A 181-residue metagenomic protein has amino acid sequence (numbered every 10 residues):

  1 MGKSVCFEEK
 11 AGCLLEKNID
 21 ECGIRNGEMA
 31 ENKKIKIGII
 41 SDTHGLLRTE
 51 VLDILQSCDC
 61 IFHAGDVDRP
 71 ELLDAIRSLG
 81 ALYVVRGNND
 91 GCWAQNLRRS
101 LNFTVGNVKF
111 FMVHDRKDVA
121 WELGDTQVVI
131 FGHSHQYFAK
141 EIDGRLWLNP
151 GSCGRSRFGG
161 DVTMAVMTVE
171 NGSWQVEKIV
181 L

Functional and structural regions predicted by a protein language model:
M1-G2, A11-L14, I19-M29: Short, basic, low-complexity termini and linkers enriched in Ser/Thr/Gly/Pro that act as targeting/leader peptides
K3-S4, E31-K33, F138: Short, basic/polar N-terminal leader/transit segment immediately after the initiator methionine
G23-L82, D90-R99, N107, G160-V162 (+1 more regions): N-terminal active-site segment of His-dependent metallophosphoesterases
I40-G45, G65-V67, G87-D90, D115-K117 (+2 more regions): Active-site metal-binding loops of divalent metal-dependent hydrolases
Y83, T104, K109-E177: Conserved beta-sheet core of the metallophosphoesterase superfamily
V180-L181: Well-ordered alpha/beta subsegment
